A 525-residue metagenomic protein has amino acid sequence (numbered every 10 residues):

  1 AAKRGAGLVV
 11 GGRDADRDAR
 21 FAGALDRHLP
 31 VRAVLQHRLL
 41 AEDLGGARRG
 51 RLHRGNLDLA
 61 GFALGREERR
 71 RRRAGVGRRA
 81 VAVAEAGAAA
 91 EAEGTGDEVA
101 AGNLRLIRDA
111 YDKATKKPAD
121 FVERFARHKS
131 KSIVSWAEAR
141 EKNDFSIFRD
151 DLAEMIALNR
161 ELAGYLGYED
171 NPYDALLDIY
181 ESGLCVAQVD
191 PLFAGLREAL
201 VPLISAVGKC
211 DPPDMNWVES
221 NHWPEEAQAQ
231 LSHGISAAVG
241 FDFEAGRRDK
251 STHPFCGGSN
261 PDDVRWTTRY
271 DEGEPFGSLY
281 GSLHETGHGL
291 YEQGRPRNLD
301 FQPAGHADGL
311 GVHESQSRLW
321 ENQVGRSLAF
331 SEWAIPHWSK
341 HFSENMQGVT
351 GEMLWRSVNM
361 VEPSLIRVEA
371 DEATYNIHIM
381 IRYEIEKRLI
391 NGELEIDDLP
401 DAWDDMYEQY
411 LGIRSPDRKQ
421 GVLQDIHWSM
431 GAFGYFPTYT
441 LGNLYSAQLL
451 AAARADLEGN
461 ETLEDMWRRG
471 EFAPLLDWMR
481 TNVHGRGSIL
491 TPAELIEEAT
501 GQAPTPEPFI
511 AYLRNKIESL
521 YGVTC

Functional and structural regions predicted by a protein language model:
R4, A15-A19, R27-V31, L35-R38 (+4 more regions): Alpha-helix boundary/capping motif
R66, R70-S182, P504, R514-C525: A well-structured
F121-R124, D151-E154, L192, P224 (+12 more regions): Secondary-structure capping and boundary motifs in well-ordered enzyme cores
F125-P275, L475: Contiguous, non-catalytic segments that form substrate-binding/exosite surfaces or channel walls
F193, R197, E225-A229, I235-D249 (+3 more regions): All-alpha helical catalytic cores of prenyl diphosphate-utilizing isoprenoid enzymes
G277-P296, E314-R318: Active-site recognition of the HExxH zinc-binding catalytic motif
H306-Q347: Post-HExxH zinc-binding segment in Zn-dependent metallohydrolases
I379, Y383-C525: C-terminal, non-catalytic "cap/extension" segments appended to globular domains
